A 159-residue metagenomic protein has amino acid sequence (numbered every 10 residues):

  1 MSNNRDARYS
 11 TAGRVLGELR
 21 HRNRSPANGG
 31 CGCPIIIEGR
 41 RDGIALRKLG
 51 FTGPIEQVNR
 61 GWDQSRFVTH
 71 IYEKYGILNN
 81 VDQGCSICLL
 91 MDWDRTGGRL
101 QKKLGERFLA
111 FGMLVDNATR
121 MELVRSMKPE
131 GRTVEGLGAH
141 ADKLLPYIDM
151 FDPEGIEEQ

Functional and structural regions predicted by a protein language model:
M1-G32, R60, R66-K74: Phosphate-handling DNA/RNA-contact segment within nucleic-acid enzymes
S2, K48-L49, V58-Q159: TOPRIM fold recognition
G32-C33, M91: A general structural-boundary detector
I36-E38: Short beta-strand scaffold positions
R40-A45: Short, glycine/polar-rich helix-capping loops at beta-to-alpha or helix-loop-helix junctions that flank or form
